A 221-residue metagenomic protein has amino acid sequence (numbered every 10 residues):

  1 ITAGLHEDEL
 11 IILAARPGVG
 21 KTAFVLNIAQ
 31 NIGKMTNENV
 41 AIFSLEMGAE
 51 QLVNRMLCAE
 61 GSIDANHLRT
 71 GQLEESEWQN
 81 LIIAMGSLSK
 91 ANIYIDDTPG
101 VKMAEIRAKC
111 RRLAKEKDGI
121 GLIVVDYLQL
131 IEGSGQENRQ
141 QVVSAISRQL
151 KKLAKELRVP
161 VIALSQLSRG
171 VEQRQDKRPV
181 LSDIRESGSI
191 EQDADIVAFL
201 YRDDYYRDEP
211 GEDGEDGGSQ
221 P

Functional and structural regions predicted by a protein language model:
I1-D8: Phosphate-binding P-loop
I11, Y94, I123-V125: Hydrophobic positions in the central parallel beta-sheet of the AAA+
A14-A15: The Walker A (P-loop) glycine that initiates the GxxxxGKT/S ATP-binding motif of P-loop NTPases
G18: Walker A (P-loop) phosphate-binding loop of P-loop NTPases
K21-T22: Conserved lysine of the Walker
V25-N27, N31-G119, G133: Cytosolic-facing regulatory segments adjacent to core modules
A41, L45, R112, I120-A163: Helical hairpin unit composed of two closely spaced alpha helices linked by a short loop
Q141-P221: Phosphate-binding/switch region of NTP-binding enzymes
